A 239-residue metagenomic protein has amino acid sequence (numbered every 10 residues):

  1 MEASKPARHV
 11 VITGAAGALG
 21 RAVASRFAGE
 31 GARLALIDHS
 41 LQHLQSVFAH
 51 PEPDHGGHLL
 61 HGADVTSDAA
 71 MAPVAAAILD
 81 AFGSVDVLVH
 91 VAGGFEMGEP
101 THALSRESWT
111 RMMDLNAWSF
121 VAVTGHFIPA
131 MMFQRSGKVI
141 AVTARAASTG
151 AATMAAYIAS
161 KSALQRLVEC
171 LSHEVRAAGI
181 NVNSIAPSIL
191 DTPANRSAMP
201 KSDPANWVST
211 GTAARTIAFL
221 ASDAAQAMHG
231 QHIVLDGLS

Functional and structural regions predicted by a protein language model:
A16-G17: Conserved glycine-rich cofactor-binding loop
E30-S46: Conserved glycine-rich Rossmann-like NAD(P)H-binding loop of the short-chain dehydrogenase/reductase
A72, F95-T110, T153-A156, R196: Conserved mid-core segment of classical short-chain dehydrogenase/reductases
H102, T149-A155, A177, N206: Active-site loop immediately N-terminal to the catalytic Tyr-X3-Lys motif of short-chain dehydrogenase/reductase
H102-A122, S136, I140, L164: Catalytic Tyr-X3-Lys loop
T124, S160: Active-site helix of classical SDR
P129, S172-E174, Q226: Alpha-helical segment proximal to the catalytic Tyr-Lys
A177-I180, S184-I185, T192, K201-S239: C-terminal helical subdomain
